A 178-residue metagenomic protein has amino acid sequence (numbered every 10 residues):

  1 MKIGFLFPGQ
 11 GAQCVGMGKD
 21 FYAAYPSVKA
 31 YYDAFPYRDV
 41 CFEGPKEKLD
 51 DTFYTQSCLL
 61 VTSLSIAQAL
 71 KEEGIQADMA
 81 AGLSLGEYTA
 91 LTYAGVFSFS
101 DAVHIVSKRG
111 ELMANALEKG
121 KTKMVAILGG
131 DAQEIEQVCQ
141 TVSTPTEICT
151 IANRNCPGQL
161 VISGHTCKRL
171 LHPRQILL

Functional and structural regions predicted by a protein language model:
M1-A81, I162: Helix-rich "cap/lid" substructures immediately adjacent to catalytic or cofactor-binding pockets
P8, Q13-V15, D20, G86 (+3 more regions): Short, electropositive, low-hydrophobicity segments enriched in small/polar residues
Q10, Y37-D39, A94-L178: Alpha/beta catalytic cores of group-transfer enzymes, especially the acyltransferase/condensing modules of polyketide
A24, V28, E47-K48, Q56 (+5 more regions): A broad, structure-centric signal for solvent-exposed, well-ordered loop/edge residues that line or flank functional
Q56-A126: Gly/Ser-rich oxyanion-binding loop with an adjacent helix/lid that shapes the negatively charged ligand pocket
